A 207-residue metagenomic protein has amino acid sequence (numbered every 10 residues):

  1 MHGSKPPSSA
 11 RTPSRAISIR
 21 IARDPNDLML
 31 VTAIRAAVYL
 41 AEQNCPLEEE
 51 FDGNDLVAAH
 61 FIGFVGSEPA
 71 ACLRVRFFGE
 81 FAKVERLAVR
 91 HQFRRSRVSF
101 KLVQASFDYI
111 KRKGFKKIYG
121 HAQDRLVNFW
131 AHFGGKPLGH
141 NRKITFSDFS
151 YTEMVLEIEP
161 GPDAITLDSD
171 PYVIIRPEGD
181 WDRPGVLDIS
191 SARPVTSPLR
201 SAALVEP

Functional and structural regions predicted by a protein language model:
H2-I17, K111-R112, D124-P207: Terminal substrate-recognition subdomain of acyl/acetyltransferases
G3-T12, T32-N44: Short, positively charged
I21, L28-T32, Q43-F93: A conserved beta-strand-loop-helix scaffold within acyl/acetyltransferase catalytic domains
G79-F81, K117, F149-Y151: A generic structural signal for beta-strand entry/edge sites
V84, I118-A122: Conserved hydrophobic beta-strand within the GNAT/NAT acetyltransferase core sheet that lines the active-site cleft
V89, R95-D108: Conserved acetyl-CoA-binding loop-helix of GNAT-fold acetyltransferases
